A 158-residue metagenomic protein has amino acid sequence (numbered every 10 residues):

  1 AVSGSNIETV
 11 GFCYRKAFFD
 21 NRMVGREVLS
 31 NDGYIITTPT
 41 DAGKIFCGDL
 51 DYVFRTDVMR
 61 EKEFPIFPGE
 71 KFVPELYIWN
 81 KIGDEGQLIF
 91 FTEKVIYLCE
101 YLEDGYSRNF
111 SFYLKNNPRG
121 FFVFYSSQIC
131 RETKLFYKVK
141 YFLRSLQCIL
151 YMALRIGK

Functional and structural regions predicted by a protein language model:
V2-K16: A short, conserved acidic/glycine-rich loop-to-beta-strand motif that forms the donor nucleotide-sugar/metal
V2-S5, E61, D84, C130: Secondary-structure boundary motif
C13-S107: Conserved nucleotide-sugar donor-binding catalytic segment
L76-N80, D84, I89-K158: C-terminal subregions of glycosyltransferases and related glycan-biosynthesis enzymes
